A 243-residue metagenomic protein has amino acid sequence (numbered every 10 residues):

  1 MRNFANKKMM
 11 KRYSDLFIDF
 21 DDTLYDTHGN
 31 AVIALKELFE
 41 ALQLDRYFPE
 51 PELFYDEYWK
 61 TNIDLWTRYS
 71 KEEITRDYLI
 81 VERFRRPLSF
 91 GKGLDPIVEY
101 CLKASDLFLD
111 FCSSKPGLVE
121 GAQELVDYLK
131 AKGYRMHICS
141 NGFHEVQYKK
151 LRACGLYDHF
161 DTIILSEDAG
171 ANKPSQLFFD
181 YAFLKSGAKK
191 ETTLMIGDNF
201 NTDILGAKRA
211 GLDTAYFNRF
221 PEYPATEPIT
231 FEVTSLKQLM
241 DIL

Functional and structural regions predicted by a protein language model:
R2-I18, T23-K60: Active-site neighborhood of HAD-like aspartate-dependent phosphohydrolases
R2-L16, G29, Q123, D127-K130 (+2 more regions): Asp-based, Mg2+/Mn2+-dependent phosphohydrolase catalytic module
R12, F17, D77-V81, I97-I138 (+1 more regions): Short, acidic loop-to-helix structural element flanking the phosphoryl-transfer center in phosphate-processing enzymes
Y25-D26, S113, G117, E191: Residues in soluble alpha-helical coiled-coils and helical-bundle/repeat scaffolds
A31-F39, Y58-N62, F84, S105-C112 (+1 more regions): Hydrophobic alpha-helical core bundles mediating ligand binding, dimerization, or RNAP-core interactions
I33-E37, E57, R83-R86, E124 (+3 more regions): Alpha-helical elements of Rossmann-like donor-binding domains used by nucleotide-donor carbohydrate transfer enzymes
L44, G93-L94, L156, A188: Helix N-cap/coil-helix junction residues
K60-L107: A metal-dependent, Asp-based hydrolase signature
